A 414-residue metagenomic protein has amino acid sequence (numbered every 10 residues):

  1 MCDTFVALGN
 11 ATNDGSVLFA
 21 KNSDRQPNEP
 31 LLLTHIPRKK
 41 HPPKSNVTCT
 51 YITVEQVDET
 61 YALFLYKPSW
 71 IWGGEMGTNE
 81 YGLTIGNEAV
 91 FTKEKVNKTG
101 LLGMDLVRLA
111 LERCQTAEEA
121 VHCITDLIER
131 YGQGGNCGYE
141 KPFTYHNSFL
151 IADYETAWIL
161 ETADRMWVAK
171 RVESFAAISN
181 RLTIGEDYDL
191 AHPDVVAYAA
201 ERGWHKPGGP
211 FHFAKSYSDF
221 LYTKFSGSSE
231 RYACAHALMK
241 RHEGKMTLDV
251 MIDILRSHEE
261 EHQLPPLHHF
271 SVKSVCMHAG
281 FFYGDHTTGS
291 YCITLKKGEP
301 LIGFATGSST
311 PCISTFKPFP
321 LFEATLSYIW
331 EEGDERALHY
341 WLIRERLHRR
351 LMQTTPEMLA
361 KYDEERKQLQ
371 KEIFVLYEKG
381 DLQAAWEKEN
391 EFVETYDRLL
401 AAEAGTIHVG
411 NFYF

Functional and structural regions predicted by a protein language model:
M1-A11, Q263-C276, G280, T406: Short, Gly/Pro- and small/polar-rich lid/capping loops
C2-G103, C123-M246, I302: A contiguous strand-loop segment
T4-A11, F282, K379-F414: Acidic, low-complexity N-terminal propeptides/linkers enriched in Ser/Thr/Asp/Gly that mediate export, maturation
A20-P30, S257-Q263, L267, E389: Soluble extracytoplasmic regions of secretory-pathway and membrane proteins
L106-R113: Second-shell loop/turn segments in exported
R113-V121, L382: Short, charged, surface-exposed loops that flank catalytic or proteolytic processing sites
A120-E129, L248-E259: Short, well-structured alpha-helical segments that form the helix of a local strand-helix-strand
F270-E387: Substrate-recognition/cap regions that form aromatic- and gly/pro-loop-enriched pockets for small-molecule ligands
